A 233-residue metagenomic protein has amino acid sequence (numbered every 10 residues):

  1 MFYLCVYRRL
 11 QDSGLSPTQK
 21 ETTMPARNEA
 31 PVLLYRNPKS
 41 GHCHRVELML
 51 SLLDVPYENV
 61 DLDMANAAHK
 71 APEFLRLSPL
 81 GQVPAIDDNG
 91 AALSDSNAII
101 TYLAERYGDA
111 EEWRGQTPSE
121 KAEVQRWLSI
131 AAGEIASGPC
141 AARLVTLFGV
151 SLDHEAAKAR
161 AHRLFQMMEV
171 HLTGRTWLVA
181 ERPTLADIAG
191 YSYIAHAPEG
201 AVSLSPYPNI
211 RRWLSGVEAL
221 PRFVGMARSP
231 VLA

Functional and structural regions predicted by a protein language model:
F2-K39, H44-K158, H162: GST-like domain detector, emphasizing the conserved glutathione-binding G-site in the N-terminal thioredoxin-like
M64-A65, R212, L232: Positions that flank functional sites
P79, A219-R222: Amphipathic alpha-helical protein-protein interaction surfaces
P84-A85, L172-R175, A233: A general structural signal for short secondary-structure boundary/capping elements
L103, S119, W127-A219, M226: GST-like fold's C-terminal all-alpha helical module
A227-A233: Terminal-tail/helix-coil boundary detector
